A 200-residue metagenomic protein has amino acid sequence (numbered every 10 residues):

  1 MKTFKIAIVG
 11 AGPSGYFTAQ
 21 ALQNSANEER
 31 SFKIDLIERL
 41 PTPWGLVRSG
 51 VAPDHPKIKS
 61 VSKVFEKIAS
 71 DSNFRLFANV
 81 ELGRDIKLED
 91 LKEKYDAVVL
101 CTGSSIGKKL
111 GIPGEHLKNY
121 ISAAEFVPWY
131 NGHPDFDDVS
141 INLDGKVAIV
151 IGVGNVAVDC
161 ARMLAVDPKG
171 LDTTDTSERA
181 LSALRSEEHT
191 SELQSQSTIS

Functional and structural regions predicted by a protein language model:
K2, I6-L82, D90, R162-E187 (+2 more regions): Beta1-alpha1 glycine-rich phosphate/pyrophosphate-binding loop at the start of Rossmann-like nucleotide-binding domains
K5, D96, K146: Conserved acidic residues
A11, R39, N79-V80, C101-S104 (+2 more regions): Fold-independent oxyanion-binding glycine-rich loops and adjacent beta-strand/coil segments at enzyme active sites
D35-I37, F77, V99, I121 (+1 more regions): Hydrophobic/aromatic beta-strand patches that form the interior of the parallel beta-sheet core in alpha/beta enzyme
F65-P113, L117-N119: Feature captures the FAD/FMN-dependent oxidoreductase FAD-binding
G107-R185: Glycine-rich dinucleotide-binding loop and its adjacent helix/turn
